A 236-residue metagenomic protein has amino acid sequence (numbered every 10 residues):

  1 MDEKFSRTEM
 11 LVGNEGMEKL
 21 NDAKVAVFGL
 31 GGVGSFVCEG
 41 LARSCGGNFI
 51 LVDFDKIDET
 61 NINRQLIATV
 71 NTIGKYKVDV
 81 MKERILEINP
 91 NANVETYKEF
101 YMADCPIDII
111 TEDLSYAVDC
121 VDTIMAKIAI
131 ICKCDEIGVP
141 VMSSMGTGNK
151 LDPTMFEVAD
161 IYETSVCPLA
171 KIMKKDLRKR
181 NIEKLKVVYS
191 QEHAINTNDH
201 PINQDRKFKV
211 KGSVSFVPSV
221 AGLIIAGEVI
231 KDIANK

Functional and structural regions predicted by a protein language model:
M1-V25: N-terminal charged helix/coil linker that caps or initiates catalytic domains
D2, N21, I110-Y116, V121-A126 (+5 more regions): Glycine-rich phosphate/adenylate-binding loop
V27-G29, V52: Conserved N-terminal Rossmann-fold NAD(P)-binding element of oxidoreductases
V33-G34: Hydrophobic/small residue at the entry helix of a nucleotide-binding pocket
A42-N48, E136: Conserved S-adenosyl-L-methionine
V52-N89: Glycine-rich phosphate-binding loop and adjoining beta1-alpha1-beta2 segment of Rossmann-like nucleotide-binding folds
K98-P106: Conserved SAM/SAH-binding loop
